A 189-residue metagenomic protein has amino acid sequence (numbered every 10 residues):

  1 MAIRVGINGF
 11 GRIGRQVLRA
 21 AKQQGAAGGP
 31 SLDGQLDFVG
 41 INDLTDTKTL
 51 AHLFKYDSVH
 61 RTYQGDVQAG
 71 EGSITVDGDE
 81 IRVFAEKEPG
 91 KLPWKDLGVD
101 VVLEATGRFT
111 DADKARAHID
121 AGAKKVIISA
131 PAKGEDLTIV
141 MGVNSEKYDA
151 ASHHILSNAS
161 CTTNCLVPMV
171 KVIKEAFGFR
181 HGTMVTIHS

Functional and structural regions predicted by a protein language model:
M1-S189: N-terminal Rossmann-like NAD(P) cofactor-binding subdomain of oxidoreductases, focused on the glycine-rich
